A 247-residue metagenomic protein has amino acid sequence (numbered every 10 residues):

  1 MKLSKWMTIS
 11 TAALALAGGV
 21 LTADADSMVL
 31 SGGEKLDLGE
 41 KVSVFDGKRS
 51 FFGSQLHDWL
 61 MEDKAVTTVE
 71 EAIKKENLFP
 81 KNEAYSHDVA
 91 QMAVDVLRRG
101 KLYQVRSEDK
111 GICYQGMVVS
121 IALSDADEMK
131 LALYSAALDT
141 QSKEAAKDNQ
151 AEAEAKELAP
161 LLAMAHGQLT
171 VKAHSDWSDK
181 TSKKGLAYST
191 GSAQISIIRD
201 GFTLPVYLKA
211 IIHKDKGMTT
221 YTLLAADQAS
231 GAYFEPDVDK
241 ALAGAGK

Functional and structural regions predicted by a protein language model:
M1-S10: Bacterial N-terminal signal peptides that target proteins for export
S10-G18: Bacterial N-terminal signal peptides
G19-A25: Sec/Tat signal peptide C-region and signal peptidase I cleavage site
D26-T68: N-terminal export/targeting and maturation segments
S27-V29, E34-K35, S175-S182, I211-H213: Short, exposed beta-strand/loop patches in secreted or surface proteins that constitute
M28, G33-L36, E40-F45, D215-K247: Surface-exposed amphipathic alpha-helical segments
F51-T203: Conserved polar/disulfide-associated segments of primarily extracytoplasmic proteins
S196, G201-A226: A short, solvent-exposed beta-edge/loop patch
